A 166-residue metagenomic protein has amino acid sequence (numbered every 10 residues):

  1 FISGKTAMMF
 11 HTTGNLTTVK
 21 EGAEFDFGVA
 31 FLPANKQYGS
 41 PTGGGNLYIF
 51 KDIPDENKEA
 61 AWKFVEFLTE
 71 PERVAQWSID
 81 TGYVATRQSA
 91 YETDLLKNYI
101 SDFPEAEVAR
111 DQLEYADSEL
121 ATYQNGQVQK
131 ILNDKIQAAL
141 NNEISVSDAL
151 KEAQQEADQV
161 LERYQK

Functional and structural regions predicted by a protein language model:
F1, V146-D158: Short, well-structured alpha-helical segments that form the helix of a local strand-helix-strand
F1-N57, K63: Extracytoplasmic/periplasmic substrate-binding proteins
T6, I144-S145: Conserved hydrophobic residue
A30, I79-I131, A138, Y164: Long, aromatic- and glycine/proline-rich binding clefts that accommodate carbohydrate-like moieties
D55-L68, Q76-W77, V128, A149: Short amphipathic alpha-helical coupling segments at ligand-binding clamshell hinges and other catalytic/signaling
E70-D80, L161-K166: Bilobed periplasmic-binding protein-like "clamshell/Venus-flytrap" ligand-binding domains
A139-E143: Secondary-structure edge/capping motif, primarily at the C-terminal ends of alpha-helices and the immediately following
